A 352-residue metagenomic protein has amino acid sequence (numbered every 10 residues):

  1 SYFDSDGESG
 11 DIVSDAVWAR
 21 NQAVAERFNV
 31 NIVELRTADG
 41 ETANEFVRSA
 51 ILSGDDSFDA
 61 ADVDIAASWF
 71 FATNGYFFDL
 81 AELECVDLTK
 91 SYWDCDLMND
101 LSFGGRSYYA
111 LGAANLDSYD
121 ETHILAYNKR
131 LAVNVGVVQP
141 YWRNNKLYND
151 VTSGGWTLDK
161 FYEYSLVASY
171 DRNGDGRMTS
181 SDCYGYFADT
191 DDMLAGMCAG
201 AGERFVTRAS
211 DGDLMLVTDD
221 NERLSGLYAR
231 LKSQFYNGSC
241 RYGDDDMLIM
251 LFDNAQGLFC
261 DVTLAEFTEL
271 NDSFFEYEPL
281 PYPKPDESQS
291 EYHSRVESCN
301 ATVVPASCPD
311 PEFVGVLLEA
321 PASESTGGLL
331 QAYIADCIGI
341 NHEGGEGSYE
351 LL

Functional and structural regions predicted by a protein language model:
Y2-N29, L125, R130: Short, polar/charged alpha-helical segment
R27-S102: Extracytoplasmic "Venus flytrap"/periplasmic binding protein-like
A72-G75, A81, C95-K146, A188-D211 (+1 more regions): Periplasmic solute-binding protein
A81-Y92, N149-S153, T179, E203-L224 (+1 more regions): Short, solvent-exposed loop/beta-turn-alpha elements that line the ligand-binding surface or hinge of extracytoplasmic
D150, D171-D182: Acidic, glycine-anchored loop motifs typical of Ca2+
L158, Y162-V167, G196-D244: Glycine-centered hinge/linker elements that transmit conformational signals in sensory and ligand-binding systems
G174-R177, T326-L352: Extracellular/periplasmic bilobal clamshell ligand-binding domains
N271-I340: Extracytoplasmic/periplasmic substrate-recognition and gating elements
